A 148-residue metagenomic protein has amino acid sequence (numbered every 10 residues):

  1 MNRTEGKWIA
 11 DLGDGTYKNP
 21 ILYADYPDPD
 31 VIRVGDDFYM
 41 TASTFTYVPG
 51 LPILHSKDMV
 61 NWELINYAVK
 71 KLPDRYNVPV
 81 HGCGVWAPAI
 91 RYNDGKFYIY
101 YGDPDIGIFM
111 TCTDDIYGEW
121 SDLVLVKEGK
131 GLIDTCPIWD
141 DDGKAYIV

Functional and structural regions predicted by a protein language model:
M1-V148: Carbohydrate-active catalytic/glycan-binding domains of CAZyme proteins, especially the secreted or lumenal ectodomains
